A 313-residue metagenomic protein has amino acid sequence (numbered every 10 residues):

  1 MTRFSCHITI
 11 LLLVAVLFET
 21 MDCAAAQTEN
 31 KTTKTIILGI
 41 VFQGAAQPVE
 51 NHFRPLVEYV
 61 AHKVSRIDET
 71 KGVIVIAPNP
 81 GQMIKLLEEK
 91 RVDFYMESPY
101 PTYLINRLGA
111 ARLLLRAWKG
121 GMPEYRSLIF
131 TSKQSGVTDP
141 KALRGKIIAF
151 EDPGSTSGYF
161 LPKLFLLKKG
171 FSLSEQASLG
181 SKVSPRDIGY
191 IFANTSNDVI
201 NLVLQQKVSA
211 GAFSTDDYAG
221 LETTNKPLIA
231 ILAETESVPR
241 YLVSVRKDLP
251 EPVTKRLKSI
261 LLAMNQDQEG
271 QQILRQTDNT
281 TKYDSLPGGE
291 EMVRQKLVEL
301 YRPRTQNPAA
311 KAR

Functional and structural regions predicted by a protein language model:
I8-T20: Bacterial N-terminal signal peptides
T28-Y103: Extracytoplasmic small-molecule ligand-binding "clamshell" domains of the periplasmic binding protein/Venus flytrap
K34-Q43, L115-T131, V183-R186, A219-N265 (+2 more regions): Periplasmic-binding protein-like
I37-K63, Y125-I200, Q272: Bilobed "Venus flytrap"/periplasmic-binding protein-like clamshell domains and structurally analogous long
K71, F150-F165, L261-R313: Ligand-binding clefts/hinges and TM-proximal coupling segments of bilobed small-molecule sensing domains
I84-A142, P153-G154, P162-L164, K168: Acidic, polar ligand-binding/catalytic clefts
E88-E97, K146-I148, D187, T195 (+1 more regions): Alpha-to-beta junction loops
M96-G109, P162-K168, I200-I229: A ligand-binding cleft/hinge motif common to bilobed small-molecule-binding domains
